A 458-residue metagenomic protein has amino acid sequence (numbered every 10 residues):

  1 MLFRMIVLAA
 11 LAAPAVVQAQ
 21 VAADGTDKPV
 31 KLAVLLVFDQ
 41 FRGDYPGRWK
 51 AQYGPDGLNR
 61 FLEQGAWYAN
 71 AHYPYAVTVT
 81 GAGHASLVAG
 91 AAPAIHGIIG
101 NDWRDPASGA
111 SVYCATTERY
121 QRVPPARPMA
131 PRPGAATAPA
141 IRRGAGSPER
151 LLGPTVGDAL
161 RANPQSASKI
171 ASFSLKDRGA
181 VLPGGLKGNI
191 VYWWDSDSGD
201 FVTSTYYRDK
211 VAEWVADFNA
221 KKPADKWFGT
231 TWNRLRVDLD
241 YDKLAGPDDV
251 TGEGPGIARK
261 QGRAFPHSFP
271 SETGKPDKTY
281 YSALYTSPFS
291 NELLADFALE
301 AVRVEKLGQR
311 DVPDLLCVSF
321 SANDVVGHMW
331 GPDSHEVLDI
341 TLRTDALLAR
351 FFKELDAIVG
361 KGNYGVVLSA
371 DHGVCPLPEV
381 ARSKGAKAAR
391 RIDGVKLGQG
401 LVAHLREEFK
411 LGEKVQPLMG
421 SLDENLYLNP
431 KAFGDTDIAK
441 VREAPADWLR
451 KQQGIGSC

Functional and structural regions predicted by a protein language model:
Q20-A66: Active-site-proximal N-terminal segment of extracellular/periplasmic enzymes that hydrolyze or transfer
D24, R42-W49, Y73, I141-S147 (+3 more regions): Second-shell loop/turn segments in exported
V30-R42, R60-F61, L87, L160 (+4 more regions): Beta-strand elements within well-structured catalytic alpha/beta cores of enzymes that handle phosphate/sulfate esters
F38, Y53, N70, V77-V79 (+11 more regions): Secreted, luminal/periplasmic, and some membrane-associated catalytic domains that remodel anionic oxygen-ester
Y45, L284-R310, N323-Y364: A long, amphipathic alpha-helix that forms part of the scaffold/cap immediately adjacent to metal-dependent active
P46-I95, R161, K169-F173: Short, structured active-site-proximal loop/turn typified by the sulfatase FGly-forming signature C/S-X-P-X-R
A162, A167-S174, A180-V181, G246 (+2 more regions): Active-site regions of oxyanion-processing enzymes, predominantly non-cytosolic
V181-I190, P270-S282, T286, Q309-T344 (+1 more regions): Active-site His/acidic residue clusters
